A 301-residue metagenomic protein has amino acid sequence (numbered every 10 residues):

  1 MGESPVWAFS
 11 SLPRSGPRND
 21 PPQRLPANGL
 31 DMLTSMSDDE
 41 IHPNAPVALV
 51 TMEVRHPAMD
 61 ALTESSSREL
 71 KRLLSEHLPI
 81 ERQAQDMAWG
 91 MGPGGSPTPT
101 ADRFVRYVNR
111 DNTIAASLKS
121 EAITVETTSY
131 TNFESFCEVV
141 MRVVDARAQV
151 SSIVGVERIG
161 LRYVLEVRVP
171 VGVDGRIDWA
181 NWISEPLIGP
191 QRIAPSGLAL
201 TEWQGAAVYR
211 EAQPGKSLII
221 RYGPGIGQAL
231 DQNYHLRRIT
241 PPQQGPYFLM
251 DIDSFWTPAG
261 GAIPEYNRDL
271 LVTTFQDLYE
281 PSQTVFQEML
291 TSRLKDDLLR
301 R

Functional and structural regions predicted by a protein language model:
N28-L118, T124, Y266, L270 (+1 more regions): N-terminal low-complexity, intrinsically disordered segments
D31, S35, D102-Y107, R158-P241: Aromatic/basic-lined ligand-recognition segments that form π-stacking hydrophobic pockets flanked by Lys/Arg to engage
P46-E53, I114-Y130, V156-V164, G245-T257 (+1 more regions): Glycine-rich, often proline-containing surface loops adjacent to acidic residues and nearby aromatics that form
N132-E134, E138-E157: Secondary-structure boundary elements
P242-R301: Long, compositionally biased interface segments
